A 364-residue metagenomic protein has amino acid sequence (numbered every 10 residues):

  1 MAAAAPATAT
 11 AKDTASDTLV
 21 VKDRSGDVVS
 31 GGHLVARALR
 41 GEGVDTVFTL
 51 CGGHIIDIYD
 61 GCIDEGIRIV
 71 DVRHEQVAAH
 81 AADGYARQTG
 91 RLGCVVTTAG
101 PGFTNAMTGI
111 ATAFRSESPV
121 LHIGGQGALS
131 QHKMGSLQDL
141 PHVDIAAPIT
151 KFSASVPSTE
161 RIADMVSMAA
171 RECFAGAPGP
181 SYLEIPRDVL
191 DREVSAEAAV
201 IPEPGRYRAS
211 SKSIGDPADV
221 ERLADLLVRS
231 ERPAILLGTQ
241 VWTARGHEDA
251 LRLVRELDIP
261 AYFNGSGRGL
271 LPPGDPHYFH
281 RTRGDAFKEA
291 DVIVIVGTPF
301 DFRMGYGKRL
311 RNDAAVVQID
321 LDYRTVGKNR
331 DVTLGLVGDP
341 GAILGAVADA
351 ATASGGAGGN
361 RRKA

Functional and structural regions predicted by a protein language model:
A2-G356: N-terminal alpha/beta PP-like core and its mobile active-site loop of ThDP/TPP-dependent enzymes
N360-A364: Short, intrinsically disordered, charge-balanced linker/junction segments flanking boundaries in proteins
